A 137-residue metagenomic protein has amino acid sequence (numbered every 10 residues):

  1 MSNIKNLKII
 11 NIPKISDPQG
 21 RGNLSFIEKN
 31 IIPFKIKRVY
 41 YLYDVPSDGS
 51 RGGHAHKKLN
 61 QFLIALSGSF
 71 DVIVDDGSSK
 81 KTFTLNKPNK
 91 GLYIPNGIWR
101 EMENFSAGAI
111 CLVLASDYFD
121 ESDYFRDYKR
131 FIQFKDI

Functional and structural regions predicted by a protein language model:
M1-K90, A107-G108, V113, F119-K129 (+1 more regions): Non-catalytic, conserved peripheral segments adjacent to functional cores
K87-G91, G97-N104: Well-ordered alpha/beta subsegment
E101, Y118-F119: Short coil/turn motifs at secondary-structure junctions
